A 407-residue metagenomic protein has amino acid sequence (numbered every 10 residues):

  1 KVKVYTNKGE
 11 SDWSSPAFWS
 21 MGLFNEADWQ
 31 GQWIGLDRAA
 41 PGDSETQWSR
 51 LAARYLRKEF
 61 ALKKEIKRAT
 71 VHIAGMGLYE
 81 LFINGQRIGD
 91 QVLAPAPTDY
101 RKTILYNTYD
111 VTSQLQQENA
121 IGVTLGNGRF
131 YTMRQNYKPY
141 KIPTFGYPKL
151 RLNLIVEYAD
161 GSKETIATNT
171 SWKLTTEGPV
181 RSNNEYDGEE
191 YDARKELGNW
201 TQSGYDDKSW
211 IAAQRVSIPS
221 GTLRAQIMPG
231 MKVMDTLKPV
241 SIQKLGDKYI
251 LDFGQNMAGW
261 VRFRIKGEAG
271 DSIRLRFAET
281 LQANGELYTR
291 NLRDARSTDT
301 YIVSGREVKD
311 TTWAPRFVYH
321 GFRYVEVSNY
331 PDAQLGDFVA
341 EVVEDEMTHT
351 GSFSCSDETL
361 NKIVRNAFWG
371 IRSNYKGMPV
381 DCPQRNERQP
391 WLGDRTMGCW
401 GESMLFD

Functional and structural regions predicted by a protein language model:
K3-R385, G393-D394: Extracellular/oxidizing-compartment recognition motifs
M397-F406: Well-ordered alpha-helical scaffold segments within catalytic/enzyme domains
